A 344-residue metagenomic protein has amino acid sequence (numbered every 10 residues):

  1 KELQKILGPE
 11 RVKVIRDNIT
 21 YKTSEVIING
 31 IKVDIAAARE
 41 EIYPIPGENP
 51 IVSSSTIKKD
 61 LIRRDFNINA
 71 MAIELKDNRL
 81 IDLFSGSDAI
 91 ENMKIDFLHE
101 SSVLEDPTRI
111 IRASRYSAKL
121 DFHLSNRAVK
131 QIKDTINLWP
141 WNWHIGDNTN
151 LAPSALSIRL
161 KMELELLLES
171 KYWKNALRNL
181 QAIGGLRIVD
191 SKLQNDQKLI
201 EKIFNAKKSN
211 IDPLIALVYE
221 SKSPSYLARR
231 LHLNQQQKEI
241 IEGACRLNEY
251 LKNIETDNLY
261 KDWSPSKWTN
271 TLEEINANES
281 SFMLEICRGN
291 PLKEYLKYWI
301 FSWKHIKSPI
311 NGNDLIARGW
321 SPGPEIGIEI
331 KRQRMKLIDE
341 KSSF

Functional and structural regions predicted by a protein language model:
K1-F344: Catalytic cores of the polymerase beta-like nucleotidyltransferase superfamily and closely associated nucleotide
